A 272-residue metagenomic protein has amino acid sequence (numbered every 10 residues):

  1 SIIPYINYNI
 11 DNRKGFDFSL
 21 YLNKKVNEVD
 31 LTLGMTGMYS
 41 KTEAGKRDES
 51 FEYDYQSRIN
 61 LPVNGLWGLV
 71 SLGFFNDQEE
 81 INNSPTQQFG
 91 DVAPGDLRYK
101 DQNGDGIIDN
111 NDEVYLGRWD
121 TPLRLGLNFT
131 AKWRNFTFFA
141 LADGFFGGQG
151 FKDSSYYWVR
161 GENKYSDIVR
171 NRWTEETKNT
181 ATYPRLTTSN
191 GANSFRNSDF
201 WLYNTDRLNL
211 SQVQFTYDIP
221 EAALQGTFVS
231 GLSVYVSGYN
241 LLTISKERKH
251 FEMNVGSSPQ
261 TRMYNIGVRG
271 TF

Functional and structural regions predicted by a protein language model:
S1-R13, Y55-I81, R172, A181-Y183 (+2 more regions): C-terminal beta-signal and terminal closure region of outer-membrane beta-barrel proteins
I2, I10-F16, G37-E43, T121-L125 (+3 more regions): Transmembrane beta-barrel architecture of outer-membrane proteins
I2-D11, D48, D112-R118, F151-W158 (+2 more regions): Extracellular/periplasm-exposed beta-strand and loop segments of Gram-negative cell-envelope proteins, dominated by
N7-N12, N23-W119: Conserved small-residue
F18, L33-M35, A140, V234-V236 (+1 more regions): Membrane-embedded beta-strand positions of outer-membrane beta-barrel proteins
L22-K24, G37-E43, W133-N135, G144-G148 (+4 more regions): Transmembrane beta-strands of outer-membrane beta-barrel pores
E28-V29, N135-F139, A222-A223: Repeated loop/turn-to-beta-strand initiation elements of outer-membrane beta-barrel proteins
F145-S233: Extracytoplasmic gating/loop element in the C-terminal half of outer-membrane beta-barrel translocons and assembly
